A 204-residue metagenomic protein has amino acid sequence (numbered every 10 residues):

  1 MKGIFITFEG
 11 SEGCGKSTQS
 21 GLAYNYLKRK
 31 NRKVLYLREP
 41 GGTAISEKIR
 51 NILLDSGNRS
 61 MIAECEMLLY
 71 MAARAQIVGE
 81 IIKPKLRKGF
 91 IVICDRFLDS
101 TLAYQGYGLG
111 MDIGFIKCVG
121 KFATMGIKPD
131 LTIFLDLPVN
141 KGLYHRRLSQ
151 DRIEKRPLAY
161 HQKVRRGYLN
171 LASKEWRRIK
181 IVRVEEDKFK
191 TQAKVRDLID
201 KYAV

Functional and structural regions predicted by a protein language model:
M1-K2: Phosphate-binding P-loop
I6-F8: Hydrophobic anchor at the beta1->P-loop junction of P-loop NTPases
G13: Walker A (P-loop) phosphate-binding loop of P-loop NTPases
K16: Conserved lysine of the Walker
Q19: Hydrophobic positions on the alpha1 helix immediately C-terminal to the Walker A/P-loop
Y24, N140-V204: NTP-dependent small-molecule kinase module
R32-T124, L198: ATP-dependent small-molecule kinase phosphotransfer cores that center on conserved nucleotide phosphate-binding segments
R96, S100-R166: A glycine- and Lys/Arg-enriched "phosphate-lid" helix/loop adjacent to the NTP-binding pocket of small-molecule kinases
